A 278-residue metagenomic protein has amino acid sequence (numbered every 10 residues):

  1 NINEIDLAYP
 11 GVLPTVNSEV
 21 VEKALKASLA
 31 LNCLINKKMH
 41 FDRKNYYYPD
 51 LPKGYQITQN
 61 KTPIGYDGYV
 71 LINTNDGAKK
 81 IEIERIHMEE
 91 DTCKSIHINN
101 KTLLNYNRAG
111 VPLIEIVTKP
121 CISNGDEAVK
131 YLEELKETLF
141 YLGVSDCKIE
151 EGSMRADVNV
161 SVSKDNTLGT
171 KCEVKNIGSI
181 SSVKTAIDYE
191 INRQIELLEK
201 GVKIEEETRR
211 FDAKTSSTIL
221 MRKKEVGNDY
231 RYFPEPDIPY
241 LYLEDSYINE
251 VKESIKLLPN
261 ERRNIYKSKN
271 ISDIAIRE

Functional and structural regions predicted by a protein language model:
N1-L257, K267, D273-I274: Basic, nucleic-acid-interacting segments
L258-R262: Glycine-rich loop/turn
R277-E278: Amphipathic alpha-helical segments that form the core helices of the histone-fold
